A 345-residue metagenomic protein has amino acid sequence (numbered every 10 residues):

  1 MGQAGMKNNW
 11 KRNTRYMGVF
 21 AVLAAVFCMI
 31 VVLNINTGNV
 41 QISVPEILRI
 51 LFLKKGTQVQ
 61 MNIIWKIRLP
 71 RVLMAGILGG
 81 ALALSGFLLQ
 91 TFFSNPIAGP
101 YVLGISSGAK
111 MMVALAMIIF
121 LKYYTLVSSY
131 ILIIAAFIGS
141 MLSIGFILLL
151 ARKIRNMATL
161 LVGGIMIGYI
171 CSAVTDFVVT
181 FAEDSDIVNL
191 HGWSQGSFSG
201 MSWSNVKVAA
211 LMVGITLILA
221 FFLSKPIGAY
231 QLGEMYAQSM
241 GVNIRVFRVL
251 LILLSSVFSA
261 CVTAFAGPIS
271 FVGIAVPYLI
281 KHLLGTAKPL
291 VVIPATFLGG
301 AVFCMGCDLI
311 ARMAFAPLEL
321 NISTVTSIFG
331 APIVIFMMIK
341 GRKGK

Functional and structural regions predicted by a protein language model:
M1-K345: Alpha-helical transmembrane segments in inner-membrane proteins
